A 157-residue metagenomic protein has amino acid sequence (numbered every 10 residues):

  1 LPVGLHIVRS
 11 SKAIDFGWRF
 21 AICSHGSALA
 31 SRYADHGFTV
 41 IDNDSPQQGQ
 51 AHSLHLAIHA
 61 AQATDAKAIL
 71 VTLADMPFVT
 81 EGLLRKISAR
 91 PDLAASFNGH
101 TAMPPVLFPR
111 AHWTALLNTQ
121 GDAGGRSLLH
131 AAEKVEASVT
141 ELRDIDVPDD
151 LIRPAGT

Functional and structural regions predicted by a protein language model:
L1-A102, R110, A131-S138: Nucleotide and nucleotide-moiety/phosphate-recognizing core
L84, H112-L116, L151: A generic structural signal for short hydrophobic patches within well-formed alpha-helices
P104-F108, D144-I145: Short glycine- and hydrophobic/aromatic-rich loop-to-beta-strand nucleating segment in the catalytic cores
N118-T157: Conserved alpha/beta core of the MobA/IspD/sugar-nucleotide pyrophosphorylase nucleotidyltransferase superfamily
